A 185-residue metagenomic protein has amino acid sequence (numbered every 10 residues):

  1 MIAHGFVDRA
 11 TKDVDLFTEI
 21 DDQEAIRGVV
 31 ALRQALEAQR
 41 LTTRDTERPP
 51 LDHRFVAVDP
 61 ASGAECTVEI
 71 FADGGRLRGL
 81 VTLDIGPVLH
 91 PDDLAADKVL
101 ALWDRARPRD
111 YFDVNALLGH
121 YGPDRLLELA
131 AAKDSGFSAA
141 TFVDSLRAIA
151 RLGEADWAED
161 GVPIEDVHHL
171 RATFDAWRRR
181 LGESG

Functional and structural regions predicted by a protein language model:
M1-G185: Compositionally biased terminal segments of proteins
